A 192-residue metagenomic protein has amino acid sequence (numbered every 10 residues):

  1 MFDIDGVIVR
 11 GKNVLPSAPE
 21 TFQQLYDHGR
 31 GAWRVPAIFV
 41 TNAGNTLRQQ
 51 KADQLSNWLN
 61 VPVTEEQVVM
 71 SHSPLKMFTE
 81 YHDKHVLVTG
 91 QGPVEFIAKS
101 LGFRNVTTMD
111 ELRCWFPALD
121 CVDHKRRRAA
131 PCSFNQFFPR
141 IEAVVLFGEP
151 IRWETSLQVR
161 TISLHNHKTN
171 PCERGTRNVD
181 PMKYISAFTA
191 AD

Functional and structural regions predicted by a protein language model:
M1-D192: HAD-like aspartate-dependent phosphatase fold
